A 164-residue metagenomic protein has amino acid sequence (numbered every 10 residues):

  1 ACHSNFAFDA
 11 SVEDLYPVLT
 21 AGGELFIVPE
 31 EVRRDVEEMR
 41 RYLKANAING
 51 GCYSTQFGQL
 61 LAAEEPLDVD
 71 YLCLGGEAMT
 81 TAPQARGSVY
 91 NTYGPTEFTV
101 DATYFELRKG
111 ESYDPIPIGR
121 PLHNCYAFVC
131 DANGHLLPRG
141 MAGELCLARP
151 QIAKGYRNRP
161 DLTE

Functional and structural regions predicted by a protein language model:
A1, A7, E13, F26 (+3 more regions): Short, well-ordered beta-strand segments
C2, V12, K44, E65-D68 (+2 more regions): His-Asp-centered acyl/peptidyl-transfer active-site segments
S4, L19, P29, G75-G76 (+4 more regions): Residues at the C-termini of beta-strands that transition into short coil/loop
S4-F8, E31, T96, R149: Conserved AMP-binding
D9-N49, F105: Conserved AMP-binding/adenylation subdomain of ANL enzymes
E24, A47-G50, D70-Y71, S88 (+2 more regions): Structural signature of beta-strand start/N-cap positions in the alpha/beta core of ABC transporter nucleotide-binding
R33-E38, S54-V89, Y93-F98, S112 (+2 more regions): Short gly/Ser/Thr-rich phosphate-binding loop of adenylate-forming enzymes
Y90-N91, E106-E164: AMP-dependent adenylate-forming
